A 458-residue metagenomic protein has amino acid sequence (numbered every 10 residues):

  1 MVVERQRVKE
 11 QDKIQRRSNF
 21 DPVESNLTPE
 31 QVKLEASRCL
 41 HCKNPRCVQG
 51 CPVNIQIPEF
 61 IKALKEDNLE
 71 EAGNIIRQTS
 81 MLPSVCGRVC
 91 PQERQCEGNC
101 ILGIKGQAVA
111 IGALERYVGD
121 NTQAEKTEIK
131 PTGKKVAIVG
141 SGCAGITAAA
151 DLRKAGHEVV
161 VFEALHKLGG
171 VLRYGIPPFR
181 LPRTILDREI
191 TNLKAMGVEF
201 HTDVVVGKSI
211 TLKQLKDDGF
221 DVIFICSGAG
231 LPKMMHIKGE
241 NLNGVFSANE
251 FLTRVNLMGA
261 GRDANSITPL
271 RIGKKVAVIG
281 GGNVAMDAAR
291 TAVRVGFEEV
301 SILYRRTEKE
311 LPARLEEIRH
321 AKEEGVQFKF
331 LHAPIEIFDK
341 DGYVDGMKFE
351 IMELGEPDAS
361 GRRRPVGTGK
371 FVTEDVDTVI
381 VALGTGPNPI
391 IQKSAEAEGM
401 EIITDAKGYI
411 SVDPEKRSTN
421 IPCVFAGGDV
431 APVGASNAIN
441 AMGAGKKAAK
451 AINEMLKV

Functional and structural regions predicted by a protein language model:
R16-E35, Q56-R88, K105-I129, V255-N256: Ferredoxin-type iron-sulfur electron-transfer modules in oxidoreductases and energy-metabolism complexes
H41-E66, V85-V118, V160, A164-K167 (+1 more regions): Iron-sulfur cluster-binding cysteine motifs and their immediate structural context in ferredoxin-like electron-transfer
E71, K130-P131, K135-V139, D187-I237 (+4 more regions): Feature captures the FAD/FMN-dependent oxidoreductase FAD-binding
E115-I129, R188-K208, P232-V295, T404-E415: Glycine-rich dinucleotide-binding loop and its adjacent helix/turn
K135-V160, A285-V293: N-terminal Rossmann-like FAD-binding beta1-loop-alpha1 element of flavoenzymes
V161, L165-M196, F200, A289-E336: Rossmann-like dinucleotide-binding cores of NAD(P)H-dependent redox enzymes
N241-G273, P357-G434: FAD-site-proximal beta/loop scaffold in flavoenzymes
V430-V458: A conserved FAD-binding loop/helix module that cradles the flavin
